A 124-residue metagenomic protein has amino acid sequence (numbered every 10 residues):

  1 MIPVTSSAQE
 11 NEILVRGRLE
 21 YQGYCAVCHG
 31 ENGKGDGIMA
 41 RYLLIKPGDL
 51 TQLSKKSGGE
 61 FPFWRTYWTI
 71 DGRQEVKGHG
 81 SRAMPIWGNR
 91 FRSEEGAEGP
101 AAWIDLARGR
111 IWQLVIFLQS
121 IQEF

Functional and structural regions predicted by a protein language model:
M1-I13, V115-F124: Post-cleavage N-terminal segment of exported redox proteins
V4-E20, T51, K56-G59: Electrostatic cytochrome c docking/interface patches
I13, Y21, P62, A107-R110 (+1 more regions): Stable alpha-helical elements in mature extracytoplasmic
G17, Y21-E31, M84, L114 (+1 more regions): The canonical Cys-X-X-Cys-His
Q22, A26, D71-E75, Q119-E123: Sec-exported extracytoplasmic/periplasmic mature domains
K34-G35: Short, non-ligating residues that shape and space the ligands of small metal-coordination modules and catalytic
Y42-W103, L114, L118: Extracytoplasmic electron-transfer domains, predominantly the class I c-type cytochrome c fold
